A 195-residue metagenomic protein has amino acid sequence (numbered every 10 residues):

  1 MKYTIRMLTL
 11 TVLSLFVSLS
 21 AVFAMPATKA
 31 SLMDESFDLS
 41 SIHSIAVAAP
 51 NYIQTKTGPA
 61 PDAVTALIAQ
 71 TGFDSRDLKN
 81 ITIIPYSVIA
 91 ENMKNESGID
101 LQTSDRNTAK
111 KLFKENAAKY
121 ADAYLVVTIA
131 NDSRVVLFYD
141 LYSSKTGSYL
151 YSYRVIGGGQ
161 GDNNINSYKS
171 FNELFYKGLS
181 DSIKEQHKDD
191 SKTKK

Functional and structural regions predicted by a protein language model:
M1-R6: Positively charged n-region of N-terminal signal peptides that target proteins for export
T9-S20: Bacterial N-terminal signal peptides
A24-A46, K114-K119, I129-K195: C-terminal/domain-edge helix-coil "capping" segments
A49, Q54-A109, A117: N-terminal segment of the mature soluble domain
N51-K56, V127-R134: Short, flexible beta-strand-to-coil junctions
Y120-Y124: Conserved acidic residues
